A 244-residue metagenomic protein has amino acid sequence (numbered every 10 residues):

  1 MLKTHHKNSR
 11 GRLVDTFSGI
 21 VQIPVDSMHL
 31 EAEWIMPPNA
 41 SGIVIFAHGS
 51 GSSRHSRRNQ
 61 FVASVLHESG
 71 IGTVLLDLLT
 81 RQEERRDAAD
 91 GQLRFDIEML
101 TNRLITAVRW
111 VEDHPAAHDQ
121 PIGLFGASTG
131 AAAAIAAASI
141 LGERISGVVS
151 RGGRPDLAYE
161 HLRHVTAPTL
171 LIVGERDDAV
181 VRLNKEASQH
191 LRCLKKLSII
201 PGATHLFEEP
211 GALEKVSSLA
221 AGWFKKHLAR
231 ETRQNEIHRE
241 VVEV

Functional and structural regions predicted by a protein language model:
I20-A117, E209-G211, K215: Serine-hydrolase catalytic machinery in alpha/beta-hydrolase-like enzymes
A116-S128: Alpha/beta-hydrolase fold nucleophile elbow
S128-A131, G153, R176: Active-site loop->helix "elbow" adjoining a glycine-rich segment at hydrolase catalytic centers
E143-P155: A conserved short beta-strand
V165, L171-V173: Short beta-strand/loop motif that positions the catalytic acidic residue of the alpha/beta-hydrolase fold
D178-L183: Conserved alpha/beta-hydrolase "acid-adjacent" motif
L191-L206: Catalytic histidine neighborhood in serine/cysteine hydrolases with alpha/beta-hydrolase-type architecture
G211-V244: Catalytic active-site module of serine/aspartate enzymes centered on a nucleophile-bearing elbow/loop
